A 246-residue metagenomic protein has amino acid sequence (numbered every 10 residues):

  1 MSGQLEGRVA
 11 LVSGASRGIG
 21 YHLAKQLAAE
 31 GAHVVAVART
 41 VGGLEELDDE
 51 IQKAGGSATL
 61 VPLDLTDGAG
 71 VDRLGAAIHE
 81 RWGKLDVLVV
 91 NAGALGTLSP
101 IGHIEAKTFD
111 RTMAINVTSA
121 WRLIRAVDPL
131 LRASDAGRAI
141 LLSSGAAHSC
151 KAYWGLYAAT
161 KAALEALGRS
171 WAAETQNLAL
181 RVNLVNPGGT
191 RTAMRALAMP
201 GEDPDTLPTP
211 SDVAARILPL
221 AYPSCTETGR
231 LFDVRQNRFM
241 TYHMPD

Functional and structural regions predicted by a protein language model:
R8, G56-S57, K84-L85, L131-S144 (+2 more regions): Active-site loop of short-chain dehydrogenase/reductase
V9, S16-R17: Conserved glycine-rich cofactor-binding loop
E30-E46: Conserved glycine-rich Rossmann-like NAD(P)H-binding loop of the short-chain dehydrogenase/reductase
G42, P62-R73, A106: The beta1-alpha1 cofactor-binding region of Rossmann-like NAD(H)/NADP(H)-dependent oxidoreductases
S99-I101, E105-D110: Substrate-binding pocket helix/loop in short-chain dehydrogenase/reductase
R132, R138-A163, G168-N177, G189: Catalytic loop of short-chain dehydrogenase/reductase
N177-L180, L184-V185, T192, P200-H243: C-terminal helical subdomain
